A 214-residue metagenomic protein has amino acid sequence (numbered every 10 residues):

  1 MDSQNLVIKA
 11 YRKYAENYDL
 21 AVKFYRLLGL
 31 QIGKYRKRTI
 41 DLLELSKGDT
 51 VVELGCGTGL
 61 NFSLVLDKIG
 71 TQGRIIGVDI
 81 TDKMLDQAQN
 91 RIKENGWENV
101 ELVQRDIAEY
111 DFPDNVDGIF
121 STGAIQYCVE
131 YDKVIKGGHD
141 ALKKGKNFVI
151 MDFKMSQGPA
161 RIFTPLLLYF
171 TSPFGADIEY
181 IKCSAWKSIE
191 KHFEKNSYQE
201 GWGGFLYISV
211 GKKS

Functional and structural regions predicted by a protein language model:
M1-E44, L60, L64, Q87 (+1 more regions): Conserved class I S-adenosyl-L-methionine
N5-L6, F24-L28, V149-W202: C-terminal alpha-helical "lid/dimerization" subdomain adjacent to the S-adenosyl-L-methionine
G48, T71-Q72, L142-N147: Short glycine-dipeptide loop
V52-E109: Class I SAM-dependent methyltransferase SAM/SAH-binding core
A108-G118: A short acidic, Gly/Pro-enriched loop at the edge of an enzyme's catalytic core that lines a small-molecule cofactor
G118-E130: A short SAM/SAH-binding and catalytic strip from SAM-dependent methyltransferases
D132-K144: A short glycine-rich, Lys/Arg-flanked "PGG" loop and its adjoining helix->strand segment in the class I
S209-S214: C-terminal lobe and adjacent flexible extensions of AdoMet/dcAdoMet transferase-like proteins
